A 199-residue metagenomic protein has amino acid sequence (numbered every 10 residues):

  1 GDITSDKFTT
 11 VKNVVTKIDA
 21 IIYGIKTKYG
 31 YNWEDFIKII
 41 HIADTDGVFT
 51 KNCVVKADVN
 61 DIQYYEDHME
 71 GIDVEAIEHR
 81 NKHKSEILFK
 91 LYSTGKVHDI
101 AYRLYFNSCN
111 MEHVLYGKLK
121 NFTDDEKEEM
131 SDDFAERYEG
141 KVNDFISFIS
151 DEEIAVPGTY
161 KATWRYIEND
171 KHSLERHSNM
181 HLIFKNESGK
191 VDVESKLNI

Functional and structural regions predicted by a protein language model:
D2-I199: C-terminal accessory helical subdomains adjacent to catalytic cores in phosphodiester- and nucleotide-handling enzymes
